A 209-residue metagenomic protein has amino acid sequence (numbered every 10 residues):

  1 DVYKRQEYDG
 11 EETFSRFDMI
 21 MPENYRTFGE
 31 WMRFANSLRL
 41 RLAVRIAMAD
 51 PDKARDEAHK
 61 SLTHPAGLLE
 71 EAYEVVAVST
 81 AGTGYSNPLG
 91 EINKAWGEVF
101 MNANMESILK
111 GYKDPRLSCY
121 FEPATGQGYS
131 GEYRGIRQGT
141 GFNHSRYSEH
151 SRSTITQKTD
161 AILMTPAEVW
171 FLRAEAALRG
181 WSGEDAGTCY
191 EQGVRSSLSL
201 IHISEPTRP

Functional and structural regions predicted by a protein language model:
D1-S199: Structured, solvent-exposed acidic/aromatic patches
V2-Y3, H202-P209: Short, small-residue-biased leader/transition segments that mark boundaries at the very start of proteins
